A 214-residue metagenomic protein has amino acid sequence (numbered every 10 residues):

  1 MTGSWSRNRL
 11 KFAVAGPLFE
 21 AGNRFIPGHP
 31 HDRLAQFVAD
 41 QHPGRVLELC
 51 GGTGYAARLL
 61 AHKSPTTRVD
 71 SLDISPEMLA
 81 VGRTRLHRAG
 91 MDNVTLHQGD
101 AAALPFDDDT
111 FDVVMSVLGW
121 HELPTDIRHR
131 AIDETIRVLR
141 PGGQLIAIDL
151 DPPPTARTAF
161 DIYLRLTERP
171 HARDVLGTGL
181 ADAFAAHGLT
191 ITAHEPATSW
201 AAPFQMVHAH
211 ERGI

Functional and structural regions predicted by a protein language model:
M1-P17: N-terminal, positively charged/glycine-rich alpha-helical extensions of SAM-dependent methyltransferases
L18-L34: Conserved SAM-binding loop and adjacent beta-strand
L47, T53-A103: Class I SAM-dependent methyltransferase SAM/SAH-binding core
H62, I146-H187, I191-Q205: C-terminal alpha-helical "lid/dimerization" subdomain adjacent to the S-adenosyl-L-methionine
A102-V114: A short acidic, Gly/Pro-enriched loop at the edge of an enzyme's catalytic core that lines a small-molecule cofactor
V113-D126: A short SAM/SAH-binding and catalytic strip from SAM-dependent methyltransferases
H129-P141: A short glycine-rich, Lys/Arg-flanked "PGG" loop and its adjoining helix->strand segment in the class I
V207-I214: C-terminal lobe and adjacent flexible extensions of AdoMet/dcAdoMet transferase-like proteins
